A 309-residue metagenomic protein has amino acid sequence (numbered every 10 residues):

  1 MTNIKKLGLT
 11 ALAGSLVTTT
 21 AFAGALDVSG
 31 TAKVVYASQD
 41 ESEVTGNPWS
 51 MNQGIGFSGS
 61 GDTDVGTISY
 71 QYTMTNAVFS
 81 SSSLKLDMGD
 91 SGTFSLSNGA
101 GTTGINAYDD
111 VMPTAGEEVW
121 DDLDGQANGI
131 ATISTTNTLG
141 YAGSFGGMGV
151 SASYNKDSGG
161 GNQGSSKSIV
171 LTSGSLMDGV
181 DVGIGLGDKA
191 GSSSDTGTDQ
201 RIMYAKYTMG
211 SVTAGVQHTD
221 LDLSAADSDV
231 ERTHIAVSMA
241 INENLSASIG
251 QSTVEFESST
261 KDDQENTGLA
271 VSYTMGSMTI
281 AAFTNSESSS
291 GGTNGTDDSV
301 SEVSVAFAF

Functional and structural regions predicted by a protein language model:
M1-F309: Outer-membrane beta-barrel proteins
